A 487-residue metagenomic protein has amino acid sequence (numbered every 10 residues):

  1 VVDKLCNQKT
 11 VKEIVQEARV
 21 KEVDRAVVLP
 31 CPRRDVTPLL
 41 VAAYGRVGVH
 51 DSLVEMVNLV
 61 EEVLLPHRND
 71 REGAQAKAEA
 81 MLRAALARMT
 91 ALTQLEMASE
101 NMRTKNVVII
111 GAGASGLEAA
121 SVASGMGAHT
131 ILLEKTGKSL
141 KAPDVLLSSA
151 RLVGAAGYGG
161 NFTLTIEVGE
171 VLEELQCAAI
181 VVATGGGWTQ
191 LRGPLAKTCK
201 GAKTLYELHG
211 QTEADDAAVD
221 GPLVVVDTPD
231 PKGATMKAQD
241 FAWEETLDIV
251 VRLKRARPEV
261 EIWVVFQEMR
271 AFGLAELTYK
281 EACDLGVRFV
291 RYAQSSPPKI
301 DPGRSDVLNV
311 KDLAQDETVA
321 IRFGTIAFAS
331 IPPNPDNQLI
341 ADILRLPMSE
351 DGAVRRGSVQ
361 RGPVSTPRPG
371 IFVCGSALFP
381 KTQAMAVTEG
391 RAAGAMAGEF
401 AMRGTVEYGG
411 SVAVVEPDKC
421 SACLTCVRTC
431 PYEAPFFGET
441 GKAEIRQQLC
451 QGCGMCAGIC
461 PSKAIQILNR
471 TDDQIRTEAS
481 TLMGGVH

Functional and structural regions predicted by a protein language model:
V1-H487: Residues forming the flavin
